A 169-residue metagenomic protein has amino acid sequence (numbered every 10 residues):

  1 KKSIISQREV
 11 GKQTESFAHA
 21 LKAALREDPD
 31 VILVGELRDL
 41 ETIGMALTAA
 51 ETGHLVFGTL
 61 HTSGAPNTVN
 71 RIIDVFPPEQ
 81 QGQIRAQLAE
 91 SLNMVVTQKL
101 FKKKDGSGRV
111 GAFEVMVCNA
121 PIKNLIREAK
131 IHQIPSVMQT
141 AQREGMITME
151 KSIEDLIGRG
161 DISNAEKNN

Functional and structural regions predicted by a protein language model:
K1-N169: Short, flexible helix-loop junctions that flank or precede catalytic/ligand sites
